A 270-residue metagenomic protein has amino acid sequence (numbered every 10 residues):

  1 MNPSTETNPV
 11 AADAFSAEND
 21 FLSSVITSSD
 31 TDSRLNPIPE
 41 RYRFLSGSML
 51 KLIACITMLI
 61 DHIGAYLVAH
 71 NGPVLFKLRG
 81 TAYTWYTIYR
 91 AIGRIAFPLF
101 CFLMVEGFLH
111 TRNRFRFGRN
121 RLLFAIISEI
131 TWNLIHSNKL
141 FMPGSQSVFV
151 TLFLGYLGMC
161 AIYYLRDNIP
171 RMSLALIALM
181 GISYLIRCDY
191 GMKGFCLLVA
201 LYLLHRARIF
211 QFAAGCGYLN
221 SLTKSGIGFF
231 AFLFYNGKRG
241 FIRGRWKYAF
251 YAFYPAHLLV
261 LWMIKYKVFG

Functional and structural regions predicted by a protein language model:
M1-G270: Alpha-helical transmembrane segments and their immediate juxtamembrane cytosolic regions
